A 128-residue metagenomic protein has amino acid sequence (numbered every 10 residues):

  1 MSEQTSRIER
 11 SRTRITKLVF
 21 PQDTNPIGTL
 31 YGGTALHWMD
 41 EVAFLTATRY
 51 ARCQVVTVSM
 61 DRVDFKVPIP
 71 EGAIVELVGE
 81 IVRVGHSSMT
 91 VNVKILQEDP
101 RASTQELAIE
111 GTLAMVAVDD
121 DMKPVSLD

Functional and structural regions predicted by a protein language model:
S2-S59, V116-D128: Hot-dog-fold acyl-thioester-processing enzymes
E3-I15, P70-E71, V82-D128: HotDog/MaoC-like acyl-thioester-processing domains
M60-P68: Short, charge-patterned binding micro-sites
